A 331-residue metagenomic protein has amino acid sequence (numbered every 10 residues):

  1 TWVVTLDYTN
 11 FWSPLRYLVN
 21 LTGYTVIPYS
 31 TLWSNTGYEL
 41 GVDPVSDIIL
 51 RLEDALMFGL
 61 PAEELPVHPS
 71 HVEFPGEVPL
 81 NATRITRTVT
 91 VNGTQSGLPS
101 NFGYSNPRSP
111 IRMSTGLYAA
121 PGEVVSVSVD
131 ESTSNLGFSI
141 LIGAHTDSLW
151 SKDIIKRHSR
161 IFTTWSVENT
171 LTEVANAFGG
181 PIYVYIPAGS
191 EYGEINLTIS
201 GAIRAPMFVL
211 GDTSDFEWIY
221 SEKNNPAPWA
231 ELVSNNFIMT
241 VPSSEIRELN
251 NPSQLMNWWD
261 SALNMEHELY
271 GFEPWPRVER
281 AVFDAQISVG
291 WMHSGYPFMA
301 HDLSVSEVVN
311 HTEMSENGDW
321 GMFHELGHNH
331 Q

Functional and structural regions predicted by a protein language model:
T1-V72, W229, N235-S244, N257 (+1 more regions): Activation corresponds to long, low-complexity, non-globular regions
W2-V4, I203-M207, G211, S243 (+1 more regions): Short intrinsically disordered, low-complexity coil segments enriched in acidic
Y8, Y17, Y24, Y29 (+9 more regions): Sequence-level detector for tyrosine residue identity
P14-L18, L52, F208, D215-E222 (+2 more regions): Generic structural signal of hydrophobic/aromatic residues within well-ordered alpha-helices of folded domains
L56-M207: Beta-strand-enriched, solvent-exposed domains that form extended recognition/catalytic surfaces
T198-E231: Low-complexity, Pro/Ser/Thr- and charge-rich linker/hinge segments at domain boundaries
W218-Q331: Catalytic cores of extracellular degradative/oxidative enzymes
